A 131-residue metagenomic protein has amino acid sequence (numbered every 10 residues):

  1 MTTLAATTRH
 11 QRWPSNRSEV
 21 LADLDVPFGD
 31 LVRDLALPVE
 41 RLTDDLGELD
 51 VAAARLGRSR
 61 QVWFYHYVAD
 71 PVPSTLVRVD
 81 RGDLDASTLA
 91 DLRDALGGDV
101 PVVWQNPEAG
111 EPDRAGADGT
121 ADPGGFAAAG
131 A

Functional and structural regions predicted by a protein language model:
M1-P71, G82-F126, G130-A131: A cross-family detector of function-defining hotspots
P73-R78: Beta-strand/loop substructures that line and gate deep hydrophobic ligand-binding cavities in soluble
